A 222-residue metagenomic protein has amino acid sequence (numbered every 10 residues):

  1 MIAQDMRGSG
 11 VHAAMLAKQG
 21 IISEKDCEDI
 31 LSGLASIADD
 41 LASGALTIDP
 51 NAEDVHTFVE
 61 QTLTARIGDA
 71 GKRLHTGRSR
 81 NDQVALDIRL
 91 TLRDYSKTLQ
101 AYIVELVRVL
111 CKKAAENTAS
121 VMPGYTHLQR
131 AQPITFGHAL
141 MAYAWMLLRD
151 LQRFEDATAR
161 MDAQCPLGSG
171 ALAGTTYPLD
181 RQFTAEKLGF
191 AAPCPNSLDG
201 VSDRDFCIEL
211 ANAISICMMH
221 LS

Functional and structural regions predicted by a protein language model:
M1-G170, P178-E186: A helix-coil-helix interface module used to build multimeric assemblies and to scaffold catalytic/cofactor sites
D150, F154, G200-S222: Glycine-rich anion/phosphate-binding loop at the beta-strand->alpha-helix junction
A173: FAD-binding core of flavoproteins
R181-S202: Active-site-adjacent "gating/activation" loops or surface patches in catalytic cores
